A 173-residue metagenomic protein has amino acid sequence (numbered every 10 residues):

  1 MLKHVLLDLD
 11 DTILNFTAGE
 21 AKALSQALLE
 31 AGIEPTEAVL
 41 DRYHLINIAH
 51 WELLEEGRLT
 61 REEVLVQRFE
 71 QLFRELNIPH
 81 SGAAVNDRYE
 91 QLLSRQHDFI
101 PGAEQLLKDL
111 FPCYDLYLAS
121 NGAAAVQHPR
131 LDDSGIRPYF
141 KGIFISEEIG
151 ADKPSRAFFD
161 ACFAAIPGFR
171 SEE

Functional and structural regions predicted by a protein language model:
L2-P101: N-terminal helical cap/lid subdomain that shapes the substrate entry/recognition surface in HAD-like hydrolases
I13, V126, F158: Conserved short alpha-helix immediately C-terminal to the canonical SAM/SAH-binding motif I of Rossmann-like
F16-A18, H128, P154: Short N-terminal helix/helix-N-cap motif within the alpha/beta-hydrolase-1
A21-S25, S134-I136, C162: Glycine-rich, phosphate-binding/catalytic loops in enzymes
E34, P79, R137, K141 (+1 more regions): Conserved H-loop
A84-N86, S94-D98, A103-S134, F140-E148 (+1 more regions): Substrate-recognition element of Asp-dependent hydrolases with the DxDx(T/V) motif
P154-A165: Short loop-to-alpha-helix "cap/lid" segments that border enzyme active sites across diverse enzyme classes
E173: Conserved small/polar residues in nucleotide/adenosyl-binding loops
